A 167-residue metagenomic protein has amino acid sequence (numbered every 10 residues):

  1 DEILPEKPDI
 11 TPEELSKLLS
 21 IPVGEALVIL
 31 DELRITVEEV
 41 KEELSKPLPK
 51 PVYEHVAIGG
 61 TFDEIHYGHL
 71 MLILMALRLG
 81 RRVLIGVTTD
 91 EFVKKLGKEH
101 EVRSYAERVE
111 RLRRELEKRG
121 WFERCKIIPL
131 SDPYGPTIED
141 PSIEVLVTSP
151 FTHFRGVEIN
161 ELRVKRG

Functional and structural regions predicted by a protein language model:
D1-P47: Long, charge-rich, low-complexity intrinsically disordered regions
P47-G167: Nucleotidyltransferase catalytic core that binds NTPs
